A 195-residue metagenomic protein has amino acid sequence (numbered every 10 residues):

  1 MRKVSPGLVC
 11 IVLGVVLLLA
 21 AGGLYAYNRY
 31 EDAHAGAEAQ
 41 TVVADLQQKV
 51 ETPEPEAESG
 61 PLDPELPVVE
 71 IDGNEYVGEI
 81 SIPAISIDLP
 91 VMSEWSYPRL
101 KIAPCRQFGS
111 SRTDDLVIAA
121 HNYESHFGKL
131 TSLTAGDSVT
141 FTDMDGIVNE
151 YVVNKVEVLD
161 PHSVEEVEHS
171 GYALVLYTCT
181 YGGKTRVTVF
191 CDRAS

Functional and structural regions predicted by a protein language model:
M1-K3: N-terminal positive-inside, membrane-proximal cytosolic segments immediately preceding the first
S5-S195: Solvent-exposed, non-transmembrane regions of membrane-associated and secreted proteins
